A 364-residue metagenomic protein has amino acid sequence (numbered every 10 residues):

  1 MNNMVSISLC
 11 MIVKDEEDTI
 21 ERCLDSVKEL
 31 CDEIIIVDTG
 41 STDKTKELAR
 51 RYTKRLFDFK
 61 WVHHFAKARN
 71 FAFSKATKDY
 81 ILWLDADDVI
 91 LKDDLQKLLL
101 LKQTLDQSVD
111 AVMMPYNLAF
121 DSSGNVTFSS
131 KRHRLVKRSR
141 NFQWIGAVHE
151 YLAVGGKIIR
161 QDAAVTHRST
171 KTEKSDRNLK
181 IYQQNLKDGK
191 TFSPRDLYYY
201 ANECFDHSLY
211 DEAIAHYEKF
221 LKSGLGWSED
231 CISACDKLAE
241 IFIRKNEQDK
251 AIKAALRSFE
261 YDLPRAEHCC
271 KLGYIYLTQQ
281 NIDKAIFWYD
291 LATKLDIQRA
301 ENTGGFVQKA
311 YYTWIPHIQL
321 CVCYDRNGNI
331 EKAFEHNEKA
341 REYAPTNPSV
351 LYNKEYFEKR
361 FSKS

Functional and structural regions predicted by a protein language model:
M1-S26: N-proximal low-complexity "stem/linker" segments adjacent to membrane-targeting elements
S6, A66-F73, L84, I90-K219 (+1 more regions): Catalytic-site signature of metal-activated, phosphate-bearing donor transferases, centered on the GT-A/GT-A-like
D18-E21, D43-Y52: Acidic helix N-cap motif at the loop->helix transition within catalytic regions of sugar-transfer enzymes
S26, L30, D38-L48, W61 (+1 more regions): A conserved acidic beta->alpha catalytic loop
E47-F71, K75: Conserved donor nucleotide-binding strand/loop of the catalytic core
I81: Short aromatic/hydrophobic "clamp" motif used to bind/position activated sugar donors
